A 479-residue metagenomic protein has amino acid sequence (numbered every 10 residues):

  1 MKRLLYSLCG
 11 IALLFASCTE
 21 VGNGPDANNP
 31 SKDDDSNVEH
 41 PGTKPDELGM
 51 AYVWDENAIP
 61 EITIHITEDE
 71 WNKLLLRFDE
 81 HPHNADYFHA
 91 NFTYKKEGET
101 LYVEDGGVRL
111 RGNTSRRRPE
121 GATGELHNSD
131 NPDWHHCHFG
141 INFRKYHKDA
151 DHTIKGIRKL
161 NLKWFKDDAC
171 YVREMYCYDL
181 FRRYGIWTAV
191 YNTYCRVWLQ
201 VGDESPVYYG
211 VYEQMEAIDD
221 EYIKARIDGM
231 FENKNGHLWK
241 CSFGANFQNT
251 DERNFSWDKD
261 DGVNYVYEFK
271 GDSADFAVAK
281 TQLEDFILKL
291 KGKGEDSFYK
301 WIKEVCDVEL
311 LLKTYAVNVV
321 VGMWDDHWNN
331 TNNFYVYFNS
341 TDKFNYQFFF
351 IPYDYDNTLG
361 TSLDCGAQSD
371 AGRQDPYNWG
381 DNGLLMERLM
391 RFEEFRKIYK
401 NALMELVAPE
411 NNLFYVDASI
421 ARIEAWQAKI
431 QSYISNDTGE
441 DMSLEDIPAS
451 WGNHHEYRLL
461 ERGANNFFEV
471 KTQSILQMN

Functional and structural regions predicted by a protein language model:
K2-G10: Sec-dependent signal peptide recognition, specifically the positively charged N-region followed immediately by
L13, P25-A27, F247, Y265 (+3 more regions): Polar low-complexity intrinsically disordered regions enriched in Ser/Thr and small residues
F15-S17: C-terminal motif of bacterial Sec signal peptides marking the signal peptidase cleavage site
V21-T314, S362, H455-N479: Phosphate-handling architecture centered on phosphoinositide signaling
A51-V53, N57-I59, E70, K270-N329 (+2 more regions): Middle-to-C-terminal accessory/interaction subdomains
D203-P206, F338, D342: Short glycine-biased active-site loop of nucleotidyltransferases that positions the nucleotide triphosphate and helps
